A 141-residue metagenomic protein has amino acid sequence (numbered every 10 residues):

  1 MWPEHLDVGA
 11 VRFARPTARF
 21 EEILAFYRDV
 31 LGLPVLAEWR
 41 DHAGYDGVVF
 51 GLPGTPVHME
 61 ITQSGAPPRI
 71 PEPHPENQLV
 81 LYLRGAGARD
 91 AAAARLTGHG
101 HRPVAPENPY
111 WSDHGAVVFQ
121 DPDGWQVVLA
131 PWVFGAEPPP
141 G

Functional and structural regions predicted by a protein language model:
M1-L6, R12, E38, A93-G141: Vicinal oxygen chelate
M1-W2, G65-R69: Short beta-strand/turn micro-motifs at beta-sheet edges
G9-R19, V48-P53, R69-L96, G115-Q120: Vicinal oxygen chelate
R15-V57: Core segments of cupin and vicinal oxygen chelate
L24-A25, M59, D90, V127: Alpha-helical elements of the RecA-like P-loop NTPase motor core of helicases
V35, I61-Q63, L129: Generic preference for hydrophobic
I61-A66, H101: Short amphipathic beta-strand starts and helix->beta connectors
